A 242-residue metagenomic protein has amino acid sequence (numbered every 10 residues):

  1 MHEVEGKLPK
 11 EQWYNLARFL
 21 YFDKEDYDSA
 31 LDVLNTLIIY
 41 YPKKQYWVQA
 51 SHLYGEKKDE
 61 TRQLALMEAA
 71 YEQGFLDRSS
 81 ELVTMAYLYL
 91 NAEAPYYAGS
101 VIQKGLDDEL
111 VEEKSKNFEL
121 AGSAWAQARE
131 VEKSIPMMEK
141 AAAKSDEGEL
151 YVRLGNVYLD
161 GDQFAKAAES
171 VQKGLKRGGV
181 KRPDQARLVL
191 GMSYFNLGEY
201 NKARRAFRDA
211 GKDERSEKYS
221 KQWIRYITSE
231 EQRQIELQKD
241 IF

Functional and structural regions predicted by a protein language model:
M1-L197, K202-Q234, D240-F242: Alpha-solenoid helical repeat scaffolds
